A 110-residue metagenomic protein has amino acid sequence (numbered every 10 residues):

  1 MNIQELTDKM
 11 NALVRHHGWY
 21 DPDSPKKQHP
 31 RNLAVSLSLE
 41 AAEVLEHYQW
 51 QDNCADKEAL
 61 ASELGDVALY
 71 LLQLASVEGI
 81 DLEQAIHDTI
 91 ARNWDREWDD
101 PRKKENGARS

Functional and structural regions predicted by a protein language model:
M1-L64, A68-S110: Flexible "arm" and connector segments at domain edges
